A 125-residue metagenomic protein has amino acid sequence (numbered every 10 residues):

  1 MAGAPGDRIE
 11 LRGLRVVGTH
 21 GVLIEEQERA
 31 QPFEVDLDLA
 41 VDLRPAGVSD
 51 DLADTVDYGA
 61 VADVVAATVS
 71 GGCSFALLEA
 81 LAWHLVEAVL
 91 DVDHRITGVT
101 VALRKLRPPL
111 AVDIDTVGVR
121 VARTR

Functional and structural regions predicted by a protein language model:
M1-R125: N-terminal, polar/charged subdomain of small-to-medium soluble alpha/beta proteins
